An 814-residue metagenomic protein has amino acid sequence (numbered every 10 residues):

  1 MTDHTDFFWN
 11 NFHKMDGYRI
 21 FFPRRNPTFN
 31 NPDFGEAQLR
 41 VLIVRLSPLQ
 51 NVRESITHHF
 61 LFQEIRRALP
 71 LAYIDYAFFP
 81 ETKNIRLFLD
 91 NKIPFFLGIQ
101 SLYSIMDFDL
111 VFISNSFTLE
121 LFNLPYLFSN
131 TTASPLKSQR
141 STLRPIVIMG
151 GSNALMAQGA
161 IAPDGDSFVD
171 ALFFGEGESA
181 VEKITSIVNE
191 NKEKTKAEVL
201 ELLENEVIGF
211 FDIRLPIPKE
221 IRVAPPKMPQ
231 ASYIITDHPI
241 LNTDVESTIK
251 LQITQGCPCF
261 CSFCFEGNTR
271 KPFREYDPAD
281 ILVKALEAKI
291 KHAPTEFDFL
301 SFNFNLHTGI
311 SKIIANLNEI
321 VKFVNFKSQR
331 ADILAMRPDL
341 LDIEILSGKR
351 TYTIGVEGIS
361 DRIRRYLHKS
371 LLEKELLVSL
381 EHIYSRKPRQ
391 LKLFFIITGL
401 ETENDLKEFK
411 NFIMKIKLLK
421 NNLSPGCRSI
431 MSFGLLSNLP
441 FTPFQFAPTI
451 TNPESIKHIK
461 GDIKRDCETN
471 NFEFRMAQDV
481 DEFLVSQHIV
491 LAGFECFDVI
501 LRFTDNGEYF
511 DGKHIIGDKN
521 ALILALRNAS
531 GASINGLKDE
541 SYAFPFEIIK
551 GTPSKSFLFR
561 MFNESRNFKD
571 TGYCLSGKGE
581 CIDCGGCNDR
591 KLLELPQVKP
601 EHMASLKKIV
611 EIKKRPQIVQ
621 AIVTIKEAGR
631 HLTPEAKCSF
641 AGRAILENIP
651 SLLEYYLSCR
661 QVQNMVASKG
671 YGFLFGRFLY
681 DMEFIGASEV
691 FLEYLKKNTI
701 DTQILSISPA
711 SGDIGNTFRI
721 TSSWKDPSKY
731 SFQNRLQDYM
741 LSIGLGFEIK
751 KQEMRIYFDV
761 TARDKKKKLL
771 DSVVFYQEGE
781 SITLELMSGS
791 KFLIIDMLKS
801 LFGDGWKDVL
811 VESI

Functional and structural regions predicted by a protein language model:
M1-D33, A37, I43, C467-I814: Radical SAM enzyme core and accessory elements
M1-I161, G165-D166, K725: Acidic, glycine-rich segments characteristic of secretory precursors and extracytoplasmic regions
E36-S47, F62-I65, D237-F263, R350 (+1 more regions): N-terminal pre-triad scaffold of radical SAM enzymes
V41-Q50, L110, L282-K392, I396-L439: Conserved SAM/AdoMet-binding glycine-rich loop
S55, N242-A279, D583-V598: Canonical Radical SAM [4Fe-4S] cluster-binding loop centered on the CxxxCxxC motif and its immediate flanking residues
P70-N91, S152-M156, S432-N438, Q478-E482 (+1 more regions): Short connector loops at secondary-structure junctions
E81, I93-K219, P440-A492, I500-K513 (+3 more regions): Glycine-rich beta-alpha loop elements in corrinoid/cobalamin-binding modules across cobalamin-dependent enzymes
C259, T308, R337, D361-L367 (+4 more regions): Flexible glycine/acidic-rich beta-alpha junction loops that bind and position SAM and/or redox cofactors in anaerobic
